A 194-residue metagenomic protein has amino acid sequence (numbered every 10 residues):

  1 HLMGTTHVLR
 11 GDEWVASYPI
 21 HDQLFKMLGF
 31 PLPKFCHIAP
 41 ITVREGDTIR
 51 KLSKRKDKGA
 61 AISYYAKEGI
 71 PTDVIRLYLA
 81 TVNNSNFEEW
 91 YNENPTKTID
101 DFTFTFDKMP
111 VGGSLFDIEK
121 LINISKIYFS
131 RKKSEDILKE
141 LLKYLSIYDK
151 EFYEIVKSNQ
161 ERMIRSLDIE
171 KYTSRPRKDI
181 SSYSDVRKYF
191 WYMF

Functional and structural regions predicted by a protein language model:
H1-M27: Structured secondary-structure scaffolds
A16, K26-F194: Catalytic adenosine-cofactor/nucleotide-binding cores of aminoacyl-tRNA synthetases and other
